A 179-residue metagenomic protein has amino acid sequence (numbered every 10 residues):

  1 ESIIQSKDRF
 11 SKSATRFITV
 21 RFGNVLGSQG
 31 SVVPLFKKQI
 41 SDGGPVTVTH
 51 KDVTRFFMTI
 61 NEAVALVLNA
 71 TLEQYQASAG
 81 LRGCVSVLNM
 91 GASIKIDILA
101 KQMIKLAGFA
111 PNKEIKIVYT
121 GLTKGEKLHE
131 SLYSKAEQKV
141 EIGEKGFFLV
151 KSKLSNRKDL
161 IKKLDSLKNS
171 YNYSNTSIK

Functional and structural regions predicted by a protein language model:
Q5-K179: Strand-loop microenvironment adjacent to phosphate/nucleotide-handling motifs in alpha/beta enzyme folds
